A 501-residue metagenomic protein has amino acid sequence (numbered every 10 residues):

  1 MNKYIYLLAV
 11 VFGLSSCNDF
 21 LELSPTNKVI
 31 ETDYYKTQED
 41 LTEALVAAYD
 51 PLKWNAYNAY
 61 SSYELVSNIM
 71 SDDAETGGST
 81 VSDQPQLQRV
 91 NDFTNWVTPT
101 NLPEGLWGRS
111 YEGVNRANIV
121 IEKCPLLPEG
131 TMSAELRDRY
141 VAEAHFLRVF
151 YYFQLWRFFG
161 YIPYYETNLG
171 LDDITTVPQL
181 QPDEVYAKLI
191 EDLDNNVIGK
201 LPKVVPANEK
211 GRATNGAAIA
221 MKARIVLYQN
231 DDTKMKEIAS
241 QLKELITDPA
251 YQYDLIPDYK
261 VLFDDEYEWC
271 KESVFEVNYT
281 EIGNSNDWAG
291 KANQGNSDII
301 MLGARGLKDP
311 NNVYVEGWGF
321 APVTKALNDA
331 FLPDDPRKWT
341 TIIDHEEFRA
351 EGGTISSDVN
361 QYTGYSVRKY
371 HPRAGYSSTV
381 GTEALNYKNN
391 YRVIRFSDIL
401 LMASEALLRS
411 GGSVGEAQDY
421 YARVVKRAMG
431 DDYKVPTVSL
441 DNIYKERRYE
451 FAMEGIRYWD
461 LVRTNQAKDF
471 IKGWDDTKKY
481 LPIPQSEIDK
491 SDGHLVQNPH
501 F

Functional and structural regions predicted by a protein language model:
M1-T26: Bacterial Sec-dependent N-terminal signal peptides
C17-L23, Q38, A74, T80 (+8 more regions): Long, intrinsically disordered, low-complexity segments
N18-D83, I162, Y186, I190 (+3 more regions): An aromatic- and glycine-enriched ligand-binding surface/loop that stacks and positions planar moieties
T42-V46, D50-A56, T80-F159, L180-A187 (+3 more regions): Conserved, well-structured interaction surfaces
L87-T94, K325-R395: Flexible, polar/acidic helix-loop-strand segments at domain edges
V141, R148, K222, Q229 (+2 more regions): Structural register within alpha-helical repeat arrays
Q154-F158, P163, Y228-D232, R409-G411: Short coil/turn linking the two alpha-helices of tandem helical-hairpin repeats
